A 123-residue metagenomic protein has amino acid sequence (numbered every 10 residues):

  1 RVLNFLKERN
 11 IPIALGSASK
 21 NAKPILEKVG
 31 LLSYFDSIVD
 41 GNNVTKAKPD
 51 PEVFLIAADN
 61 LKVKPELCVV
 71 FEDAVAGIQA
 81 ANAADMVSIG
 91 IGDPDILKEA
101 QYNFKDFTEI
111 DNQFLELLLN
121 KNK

Functional and structural regions predicted by a protein language model:
N4, I11, K20-K123: Asp-based, Mg2+/Mn2+-dependent phosphohydrolase catalytic module
S17: Basic- and aromatic-lined ligand-binding clefts that recognize polyanionic substrates
